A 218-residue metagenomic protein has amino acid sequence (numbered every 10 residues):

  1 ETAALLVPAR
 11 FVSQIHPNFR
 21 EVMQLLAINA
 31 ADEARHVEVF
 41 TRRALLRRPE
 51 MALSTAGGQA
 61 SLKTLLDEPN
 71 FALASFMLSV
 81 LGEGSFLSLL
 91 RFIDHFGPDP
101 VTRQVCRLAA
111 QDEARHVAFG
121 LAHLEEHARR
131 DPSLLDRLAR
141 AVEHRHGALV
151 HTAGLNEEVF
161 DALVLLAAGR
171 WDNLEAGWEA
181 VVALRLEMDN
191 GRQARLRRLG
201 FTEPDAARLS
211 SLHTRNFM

Functional and structural regions predicted by a protein language model:
T2-M218: Non-heme di-metal
